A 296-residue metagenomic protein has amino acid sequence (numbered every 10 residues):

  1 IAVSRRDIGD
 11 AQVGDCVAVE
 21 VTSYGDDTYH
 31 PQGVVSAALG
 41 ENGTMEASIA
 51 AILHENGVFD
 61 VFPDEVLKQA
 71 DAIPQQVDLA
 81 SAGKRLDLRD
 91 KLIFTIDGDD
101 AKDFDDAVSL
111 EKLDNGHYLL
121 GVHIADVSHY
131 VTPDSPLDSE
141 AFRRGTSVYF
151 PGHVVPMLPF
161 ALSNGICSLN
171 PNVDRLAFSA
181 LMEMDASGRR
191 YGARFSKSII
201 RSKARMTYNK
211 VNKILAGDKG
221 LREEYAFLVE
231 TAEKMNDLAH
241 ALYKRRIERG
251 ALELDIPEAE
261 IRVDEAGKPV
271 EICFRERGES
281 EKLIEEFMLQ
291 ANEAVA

Functional and structural regions predicted by a protein language model:
I1-G121, S128-V173, N212: Charge-lined substrate channels and their catalytic hotspots, especially those that engage the 3′ end of RNA
I1-R5, S23, A37, G220-Y225 (+1 more regions): Short hinge/gating elements
A50, D64-K68, L86-R89, G192-S196 (+1 more regions): Short coil/turn segments at secondary-structure boundaries
K112-D114, M184-R189, V263-G267: Short acidic-glycine loop/turn motifs at beta-strand connectors
Y118-V131, K282-E293: Conserved phosphate/anionic-ligand binding catalytic regions in large, soluble enzymes, centered on
S147-E248: Conserved catalytic alpha/beta cores of large enzymes that bind or transform nucleotide phosphates and polynucleotides
F227-A241, R277-A294: Conserved pre-motif C helix in the palm subdomain of viral-like polymerases
R246-V270, E286-A294: Core structural elements
